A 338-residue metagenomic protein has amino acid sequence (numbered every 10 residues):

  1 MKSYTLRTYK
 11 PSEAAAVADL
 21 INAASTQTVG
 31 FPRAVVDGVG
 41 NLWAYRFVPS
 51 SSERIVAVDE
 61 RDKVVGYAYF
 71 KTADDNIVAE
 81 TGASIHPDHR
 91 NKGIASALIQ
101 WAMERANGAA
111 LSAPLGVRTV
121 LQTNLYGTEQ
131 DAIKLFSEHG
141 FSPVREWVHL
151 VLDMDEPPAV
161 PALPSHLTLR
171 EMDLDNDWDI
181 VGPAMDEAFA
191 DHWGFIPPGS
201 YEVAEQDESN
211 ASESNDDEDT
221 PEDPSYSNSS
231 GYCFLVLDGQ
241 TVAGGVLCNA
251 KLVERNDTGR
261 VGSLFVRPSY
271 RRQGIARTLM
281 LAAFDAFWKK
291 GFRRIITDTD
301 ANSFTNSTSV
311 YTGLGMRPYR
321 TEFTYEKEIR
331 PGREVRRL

Functional and structural regions predicted by a protein language model:
M1-A15, A23, S142, V151-D175 (+1 more regions): Conserved N-terminal entry element of GNAT/NAT acetyltransferase domains
M1-S3, Y9-V58, Y67, N76-A79 (+1 more regions): N-terminal charged segments
T28-V48, A68-N76, H192-L264: A conserved beta-strand-loop-helix scaffold within acyl/acetyltransferase catalytic domains
R54-D59, C233-L237: Cytosolic beta-strand hydrophobic patch enriched in CBS
T72-V78, A83-L167, T321-K327: Acyl-donor-binding surface of acyltransferase catalytic domains
T81, L121-T123, V261, I295-T299: Conserved hydrophobic beta-strand within the GNAT/NAT acetyltransferase core sheet that lines the active-site cleft
N91-G108, S263-V266, R272-D285, K289 (+1 more regions): Conserved acetyl-CoA-binding loop-helix of GNAT-fold acetyltransferases
K134-P158, L281, D285, K290-L338: Active-site/acyl-donor-binding loops of N-acyltransferases
